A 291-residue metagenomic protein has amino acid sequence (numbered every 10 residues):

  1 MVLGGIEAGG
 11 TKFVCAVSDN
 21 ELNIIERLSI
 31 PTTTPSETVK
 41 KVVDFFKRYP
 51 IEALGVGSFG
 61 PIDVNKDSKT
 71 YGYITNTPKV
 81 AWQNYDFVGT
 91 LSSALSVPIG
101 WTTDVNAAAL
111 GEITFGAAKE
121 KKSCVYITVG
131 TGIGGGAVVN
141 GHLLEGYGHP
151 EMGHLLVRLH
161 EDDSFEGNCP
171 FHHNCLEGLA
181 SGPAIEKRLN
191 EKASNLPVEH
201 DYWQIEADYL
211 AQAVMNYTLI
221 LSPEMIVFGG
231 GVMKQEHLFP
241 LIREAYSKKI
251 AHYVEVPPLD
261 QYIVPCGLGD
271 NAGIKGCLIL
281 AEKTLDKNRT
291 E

Functional and structural regions predicted by a protein language model:
M1-L54, I62-T70, G89-V97, G111-K121 (+1 more regions): ATP-binding/phosphotransfer module of carbohydrate and carboxylate kinases, centering on a glycine-rich
E7, G55-F59, T102, Y126-G132 (+1 more regions): Short beta-strand segments
K12, A107, T131-G134: Conserved A3 ("GATE") glycine/threonine-rich loop of ANL adenylate-forming enzymes
S29, K79, G148-H149: Short clusters of small/polar residues that mark proteolytic maturation junctions
G60-I62, V105, G130-T131, H149 (+2 more regions): Short, flexible active-site-adjacent loop segments at beta-strand->alpha-helix junctions, enriched in small/polar
S68-Q83: A charged helix-plus-loop insertion that forms the helical arch/lid used to bind and gate nucleic-acid substrates
K79-A81, G100-N106, Y126-V129, V264-N271: Active-site nucleophile and cofactor-binding loops and adjacent substrate-binding regions of central metabolic enzymes
K121-C175: Glycine-rich phosphate-binding loop of actin/hexokinase-like ATP-binding domains
